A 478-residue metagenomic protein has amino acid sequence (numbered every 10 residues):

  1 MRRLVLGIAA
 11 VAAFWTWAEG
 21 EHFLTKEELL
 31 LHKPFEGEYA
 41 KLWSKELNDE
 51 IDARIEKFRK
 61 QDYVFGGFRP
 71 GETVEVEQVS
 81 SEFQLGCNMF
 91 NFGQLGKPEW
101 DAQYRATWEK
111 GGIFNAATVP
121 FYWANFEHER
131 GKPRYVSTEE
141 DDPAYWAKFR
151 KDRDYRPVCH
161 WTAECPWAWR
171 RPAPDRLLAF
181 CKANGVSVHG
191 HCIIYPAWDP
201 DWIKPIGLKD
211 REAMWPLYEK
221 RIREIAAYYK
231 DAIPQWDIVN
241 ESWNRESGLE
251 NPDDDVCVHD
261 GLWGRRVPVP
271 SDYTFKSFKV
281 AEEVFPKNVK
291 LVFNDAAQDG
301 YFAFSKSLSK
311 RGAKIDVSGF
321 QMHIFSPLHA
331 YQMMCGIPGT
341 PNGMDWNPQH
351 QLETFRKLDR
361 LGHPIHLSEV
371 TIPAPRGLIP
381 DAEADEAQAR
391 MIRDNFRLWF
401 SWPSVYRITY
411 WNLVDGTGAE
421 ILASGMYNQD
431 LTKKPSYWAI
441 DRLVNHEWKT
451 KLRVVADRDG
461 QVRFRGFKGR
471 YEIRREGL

Functional and structural regions predicted by a protein language model:
I8-A18: Hydrophobic h-region of N-terminal signal peptides that target proteins for export in Gram-negative bacteria
E21-L95, A116, F126-E129, Y135-V136 (+8 more regions): Beta-strand-rich domain onsets/edges
E28-L42, Y228, S242-P270, V280 (+3 more regions): Aromatic-rich peripheral "rim/lid" segments of glycoside hydrolase catalytic domains that contact and position glycan
L85-C87, F114-V119, V188-C192, P234-I238 (+4 more regions): Hydrophobic faces of well-ordered beta-strands that scaffold small-molecule active sites in alpha/beta enzyme cores
Q94-E109, P216-I225, D299-L308, A389-L398: Short, acidic/polar
K97-G112, R176, V462-R470: Short Pro-Gly-centered beta-turn/loop motif in secreted/extracellular proteins
T118-P133, R153-L291: Substrate-binding cleft and catalytic face of glycoside hydrolase catalytic domains, especially the flexible beta-alpha
E129, P166-A183, S187, C257-L378 (+3 more regions): Glycoside hydrolase catalytic-domain groove-lining segments
